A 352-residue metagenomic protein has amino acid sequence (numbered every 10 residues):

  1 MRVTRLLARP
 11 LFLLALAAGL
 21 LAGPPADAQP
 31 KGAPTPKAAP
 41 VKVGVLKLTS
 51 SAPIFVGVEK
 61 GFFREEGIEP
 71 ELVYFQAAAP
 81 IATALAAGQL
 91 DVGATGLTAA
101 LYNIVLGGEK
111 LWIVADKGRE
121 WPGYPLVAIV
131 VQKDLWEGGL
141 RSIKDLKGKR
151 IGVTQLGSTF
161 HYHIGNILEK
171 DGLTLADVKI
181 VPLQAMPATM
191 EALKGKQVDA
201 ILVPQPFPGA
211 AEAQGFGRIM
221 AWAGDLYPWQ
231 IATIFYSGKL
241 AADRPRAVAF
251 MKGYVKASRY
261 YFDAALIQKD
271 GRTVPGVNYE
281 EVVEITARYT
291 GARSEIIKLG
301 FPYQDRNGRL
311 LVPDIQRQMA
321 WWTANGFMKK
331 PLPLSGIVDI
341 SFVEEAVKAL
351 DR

Functional and structural regions predicted by a protein language model:
M1-F12: Bacterial N-terminal signal peptides that target proteins for export
P10-A22: Bacterial N-terminal signal peptides
L20-G32: Signal peptide processing junction and immediate N-terminal pro/mature segment of secreted/exported proteins
Q29-T174, K179-L183, D199-Q205, M220-P228: Short, glycine-/small- and polar/acidic-enriched structural segments that line small-molecule recognition paths
I81-A82, A100, M186-A192, F207-P208 (+1 more regions): Short, hydrophobic alpha-helical packing/hinge segments within bilobed ligand-binding/sensory domains
G118-A128, E212-L240, M251, S258 (+1 more regions): Periplasmic-binding protein-like
A242-K329: Secondary-structure end/capping motifs
I315-R352: Conserved C-terminal helix/tail region of periplasmic/extracytoplasmic solute-binding proteins
